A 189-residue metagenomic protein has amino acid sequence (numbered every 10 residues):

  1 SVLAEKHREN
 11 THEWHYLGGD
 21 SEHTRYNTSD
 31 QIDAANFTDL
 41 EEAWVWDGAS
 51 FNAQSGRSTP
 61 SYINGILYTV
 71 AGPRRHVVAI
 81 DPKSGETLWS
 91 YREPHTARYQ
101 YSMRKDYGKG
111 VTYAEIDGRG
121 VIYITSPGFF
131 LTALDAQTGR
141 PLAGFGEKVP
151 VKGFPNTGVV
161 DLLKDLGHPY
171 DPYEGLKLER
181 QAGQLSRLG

Functional and structural regions predicted by a protein language model:
V2-F51, E86-Q100, R140-R180: Aromatic (tryptophan-biased) beta-strands that constitute blades/sheets of beta-rich domains
T11-G18, A53-H76, S102-L131, V160 (+1 more regions): Repeat-blade elements of multi-bladed beta-propeller folds
H23-Y26, T69-V70, A79: Extended, small/polar residue-biased N-terminal targeting/export presequences and adjacent propeptide/linker tracts
A79, E86-T87, E115: Aromatic-anchored glycine-rich loop motif in surface-exposed flexible loops
D81-S84, A136-T138: Short loop/turn segments that connect beta-strands within beta-propeller blades
F130-A133, F154: Secretory-pathway/luminal and periplasmic proteins that interact with or process carbohydrate-rich
